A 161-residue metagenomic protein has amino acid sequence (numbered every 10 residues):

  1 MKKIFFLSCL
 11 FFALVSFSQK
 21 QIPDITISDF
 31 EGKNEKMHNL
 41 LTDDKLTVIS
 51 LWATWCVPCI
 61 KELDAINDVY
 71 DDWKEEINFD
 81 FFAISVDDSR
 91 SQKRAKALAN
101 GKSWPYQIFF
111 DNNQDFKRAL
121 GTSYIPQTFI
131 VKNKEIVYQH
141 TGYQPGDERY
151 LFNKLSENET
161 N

Functional and structural regions predicted by a protein language model:
I4-L14: Sec-dependent N-terminal signal peptides
F17-K20: Boundary of Sec targeting at the N-terminus
T26-L46: A short beta-strand-turn-helix
D29, L98-V131: Short, internal strand/loop/helix patches that form the active-site neighborhood or redox-interaction surface
D44-T47, W52-W55, Y124: Short pre-active-site segment immediately N-terminal to redox-active cysteine/selenocysteine motifs in thiol-based
L51-A65: Conserved redox-active cysteine motifs that mediate thiol-disulfide chemistry, especially di-cysteine Cys-X(1-2)-Cys
K61-G101, N113-F116: Structural microenvironment flanking redox-active thiols in thiol-disulfide oxidoreductases
F129-N161: Thiol-/selenol-based redox modules, centered on thioredoxin-like and closely related oxidoreductase domains
